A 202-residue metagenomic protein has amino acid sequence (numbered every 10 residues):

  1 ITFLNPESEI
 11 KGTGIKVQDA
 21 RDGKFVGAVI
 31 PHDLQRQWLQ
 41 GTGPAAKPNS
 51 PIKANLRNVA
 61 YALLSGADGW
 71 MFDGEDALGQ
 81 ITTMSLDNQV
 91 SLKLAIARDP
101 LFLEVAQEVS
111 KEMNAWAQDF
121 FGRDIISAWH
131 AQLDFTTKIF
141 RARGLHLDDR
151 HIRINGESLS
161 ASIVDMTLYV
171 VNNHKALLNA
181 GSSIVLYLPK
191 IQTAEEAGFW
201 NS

Functional and structural regions predicted by a protein language model:
I1-S202: Non-catalytic helical/linker scaffolds that mediate oligomerization, partner binding, and domain coupling around large
